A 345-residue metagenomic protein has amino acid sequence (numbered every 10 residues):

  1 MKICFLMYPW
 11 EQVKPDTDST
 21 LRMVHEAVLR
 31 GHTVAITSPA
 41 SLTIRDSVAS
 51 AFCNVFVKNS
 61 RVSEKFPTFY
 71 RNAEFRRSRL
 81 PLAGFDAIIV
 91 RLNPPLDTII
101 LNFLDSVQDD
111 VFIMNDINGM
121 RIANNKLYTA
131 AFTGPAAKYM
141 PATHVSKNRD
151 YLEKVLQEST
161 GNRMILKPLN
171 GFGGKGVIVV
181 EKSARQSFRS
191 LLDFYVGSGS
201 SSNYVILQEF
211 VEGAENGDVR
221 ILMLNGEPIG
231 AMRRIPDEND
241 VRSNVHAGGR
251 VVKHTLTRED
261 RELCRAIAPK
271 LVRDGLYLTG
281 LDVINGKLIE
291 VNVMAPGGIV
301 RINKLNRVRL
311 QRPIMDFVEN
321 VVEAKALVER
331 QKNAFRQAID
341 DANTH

Functional and structural regions predicted by a protein language model:
M1-C4: Extreme N-terminal starter segment of soluble prokaryotic enzymes
M7, Q12-D16, L256-H345: ATP-dependent carboxylate activation and anion-phosphoryl transfer catalytic cores that bind Mg-ATP to form
P9, N93-P95, L169-G171: Short glycine-rich anion-binding loops that position phosphate/pyrophosphate groups of nucleotides and phosphorylated
Q12-V13, T17-L29, A35-V145: Conserved N-proximal alpha/beta basic substrate-recognition cap immediately N-terminal to, or forming the N-lobe
S19-T20, R149-L152, Q157-G161, N170-L263 (+2 more regions): Phosphate-binding site of ATP-dependent enzymes
A35, I113-N115, I165, I206-Q208 (+1 more regions): Structural detector of well-ordered beta-strand residues that form the stable sheet scaffold of enzyme domains
P94, G119-I122, R234-D237, I284-K287: Short glycine-enriched loops at secondary-structure junctions
